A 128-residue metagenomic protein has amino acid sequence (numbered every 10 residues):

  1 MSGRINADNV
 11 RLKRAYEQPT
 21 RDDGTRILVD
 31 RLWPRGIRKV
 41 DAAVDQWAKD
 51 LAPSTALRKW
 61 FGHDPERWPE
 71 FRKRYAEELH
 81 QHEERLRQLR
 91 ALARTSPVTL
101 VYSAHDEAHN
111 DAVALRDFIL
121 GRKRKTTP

Functional and structural regions predicted by a protein language model:
S2-P128: Residues lining hydrophobic/aromatic ligand-binding pockets adjacent to catalytic sites
